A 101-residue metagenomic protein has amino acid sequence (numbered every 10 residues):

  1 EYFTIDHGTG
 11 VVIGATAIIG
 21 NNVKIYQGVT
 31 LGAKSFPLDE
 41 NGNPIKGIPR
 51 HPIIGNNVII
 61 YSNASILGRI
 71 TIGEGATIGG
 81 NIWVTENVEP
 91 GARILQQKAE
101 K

Functional and structural regions predicted by a protein language model:
F3-E100: Structural signal for interior beta-strand "rungs" in well-ordered beta-sheet cores of soluble enzyme domains
